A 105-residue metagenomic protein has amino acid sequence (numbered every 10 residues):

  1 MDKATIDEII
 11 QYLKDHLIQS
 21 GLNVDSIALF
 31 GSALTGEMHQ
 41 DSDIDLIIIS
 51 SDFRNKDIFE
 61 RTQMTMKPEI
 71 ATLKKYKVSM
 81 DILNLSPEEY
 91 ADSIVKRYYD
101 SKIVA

Functional and structural regions predicted by a protein language model:
M1-A28, T35-Q40, S50-A105: Catalytic core of pol beta-like nucleotidyltransferases
D45-I48: Short beta-strand->loop micro-motif that forms the acidic, two-metal-ion catalytic signature in nucleotide-processing
